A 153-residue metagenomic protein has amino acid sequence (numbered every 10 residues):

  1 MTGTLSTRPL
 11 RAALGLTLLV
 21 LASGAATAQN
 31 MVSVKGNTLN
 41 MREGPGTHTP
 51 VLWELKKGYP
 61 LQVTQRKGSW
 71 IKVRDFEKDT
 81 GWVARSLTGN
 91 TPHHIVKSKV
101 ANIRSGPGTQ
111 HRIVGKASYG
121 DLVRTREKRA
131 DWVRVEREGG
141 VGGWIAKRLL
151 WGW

Functional and structural regions predicted by a protein language model:
T2-L14: Bacterial N-terminal signal peptides that target proteins for export
A13-S23: Bacterial N-terminal signal peptides
L14, M41-G46: Short, low-complexity, intrinsically disordered N-terminal segments
A25-E43, W53-Y59, T64-S105, R112-G142 (+1 more regions): SH3-family beta-barrel domains
T47-H48, T109-Q110: Short, small/polar residue-rich loop motifs at catalytic or cofactor-binding pockets
